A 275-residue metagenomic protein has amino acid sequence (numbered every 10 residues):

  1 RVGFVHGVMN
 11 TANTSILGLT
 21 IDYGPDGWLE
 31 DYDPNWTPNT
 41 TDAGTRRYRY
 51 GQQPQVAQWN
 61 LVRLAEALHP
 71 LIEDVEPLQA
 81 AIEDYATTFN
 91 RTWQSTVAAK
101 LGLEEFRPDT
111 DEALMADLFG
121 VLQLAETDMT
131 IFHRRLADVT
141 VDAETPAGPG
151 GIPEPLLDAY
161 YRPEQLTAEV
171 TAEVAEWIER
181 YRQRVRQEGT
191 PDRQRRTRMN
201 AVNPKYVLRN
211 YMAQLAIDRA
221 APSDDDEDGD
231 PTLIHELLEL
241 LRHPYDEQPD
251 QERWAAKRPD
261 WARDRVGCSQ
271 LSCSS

Functional and structural regions predicted by a protein language model:
R1, S15-T20, T88, T92 (+1 more regions): Alpha-helical scaffold segments in carbohydrate-active enzymes
G3-H6, N10-P70: Catalytic activation segment of kinase domains across protein kinase-like and atypical kinase folds
D42-S275: Regulatory N- and C-terminal appendages and interdomain linkers associated with kinase/kinase-like NTP transferase
